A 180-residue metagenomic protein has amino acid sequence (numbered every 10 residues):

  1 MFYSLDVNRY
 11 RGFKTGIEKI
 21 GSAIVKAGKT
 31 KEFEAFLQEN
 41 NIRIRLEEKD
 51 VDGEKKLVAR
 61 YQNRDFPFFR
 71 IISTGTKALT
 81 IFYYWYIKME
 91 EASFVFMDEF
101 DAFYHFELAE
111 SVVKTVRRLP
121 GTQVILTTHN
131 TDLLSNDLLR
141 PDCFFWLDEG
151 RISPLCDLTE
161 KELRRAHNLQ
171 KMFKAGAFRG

Functional and structural regions predicted by a protein language model:
M1-W85, E90, F178-G180: Phosphate-coordinating catalytic segments in nucleotide- and nucleic-acid-processing enzymes
D50, S111-G180: C-terminal lobe/lid and adjacent interdomain/linker elements of RecA-like ASCE P-loop ATPase modules
T76, E107-L108: Acidic donor-diphosphate engagement hotspot in glycosyltransferases and nucleotidyltransferases that stabilizes
S93-F94: The start of beta-strands in P-loop NTPase/AAA+ ATPase cores
D98-F100: Walker B catalytic acidic pair
A102-F106: Conserved D-loop-proximal element of ABC-family nucleotide-binding domains
